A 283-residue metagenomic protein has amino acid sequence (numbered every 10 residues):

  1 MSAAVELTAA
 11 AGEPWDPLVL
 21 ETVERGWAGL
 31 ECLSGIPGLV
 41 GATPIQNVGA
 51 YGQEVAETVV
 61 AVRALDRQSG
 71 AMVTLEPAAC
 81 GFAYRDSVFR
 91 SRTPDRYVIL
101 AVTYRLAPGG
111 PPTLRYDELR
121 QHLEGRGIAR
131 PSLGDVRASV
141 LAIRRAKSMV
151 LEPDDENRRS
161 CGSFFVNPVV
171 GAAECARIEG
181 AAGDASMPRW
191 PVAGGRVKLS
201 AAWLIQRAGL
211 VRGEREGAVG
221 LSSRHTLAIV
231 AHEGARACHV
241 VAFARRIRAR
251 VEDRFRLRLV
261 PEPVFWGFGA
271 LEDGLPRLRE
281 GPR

Functional and structural regions predicted by a protein language model:
M1-S69: Anion-binding (especially nucleotide phosphate/pyrophosphate-binding) glycine-rich loop and adjoining beta-alpha core
W15, A237-V240: Short alpha-helical patches at coil-to-helix transitions and adjacent helical residues in well-structured domains
P17, S200, R246: Short Gly/charged-rich anion-binding patches and loops
M72-C238, R254-R283: Phosphate/pyrophosphate- and phosphate-bearing ligand-binding catalytic cores of soluble enzymes
A249-R250: Recognition helices and adjacent regulatory flanks at domain boundaries
